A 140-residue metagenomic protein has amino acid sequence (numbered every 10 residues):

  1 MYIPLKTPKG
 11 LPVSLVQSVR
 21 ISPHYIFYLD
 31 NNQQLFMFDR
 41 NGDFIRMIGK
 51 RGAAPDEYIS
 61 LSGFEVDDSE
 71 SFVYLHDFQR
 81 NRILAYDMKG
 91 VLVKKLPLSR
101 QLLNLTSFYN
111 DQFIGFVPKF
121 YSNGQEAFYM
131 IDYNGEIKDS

Functional and structural regions predicted by a protein language model:
M1-S140: Eukaryotic scaffold repeat domains enriched in small/polar residues
